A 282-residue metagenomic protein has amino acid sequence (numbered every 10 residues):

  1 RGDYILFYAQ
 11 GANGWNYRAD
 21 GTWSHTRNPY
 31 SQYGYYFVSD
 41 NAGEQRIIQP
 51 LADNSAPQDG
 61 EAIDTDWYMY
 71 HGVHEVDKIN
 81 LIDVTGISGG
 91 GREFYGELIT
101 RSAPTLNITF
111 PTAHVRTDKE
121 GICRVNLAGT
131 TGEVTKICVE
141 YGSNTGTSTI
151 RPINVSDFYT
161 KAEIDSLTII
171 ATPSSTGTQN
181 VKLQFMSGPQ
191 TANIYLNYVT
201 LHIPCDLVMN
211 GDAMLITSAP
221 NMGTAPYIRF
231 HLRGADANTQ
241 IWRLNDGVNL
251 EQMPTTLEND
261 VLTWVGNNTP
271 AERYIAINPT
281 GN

Functional and structural regions predicted by a protein language model:
R1-N282: Structured catalytic cores of large enzymes
